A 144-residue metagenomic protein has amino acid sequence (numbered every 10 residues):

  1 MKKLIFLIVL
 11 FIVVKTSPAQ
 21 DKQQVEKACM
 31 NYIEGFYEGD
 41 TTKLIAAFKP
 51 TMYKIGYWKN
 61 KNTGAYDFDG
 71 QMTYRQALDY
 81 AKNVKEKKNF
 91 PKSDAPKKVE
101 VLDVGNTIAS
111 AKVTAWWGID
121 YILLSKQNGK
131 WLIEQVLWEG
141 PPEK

Functional and structural regions predicted by a protein language model:
M1-Q23: Bacterial Sec-dependent N-terminal signal peptides
T16-T42, A46: Short, low-complexity N-terminal intrinsically disordered segments enriched in polar/charged residues
Q23, K49, D69-G70, E139-K144: Ligand-binding grooves and catalytic loops that recognize ribose/phosphate and carbohydrate rings, and esterified lipid
M30-E34, F48-N62: Short, solvent-exposed secondary-structure junction/capping segments
Y32, L44, M52, A111 (+1 more regions): Hydrophobic pocket/interface hotspot
P50, N106-T107, G129-K130: Beta-strand-connecting loop/turn residues
Y53, Y57-W58, Y66-W117: Surface-exposed, charged secondary-structure patches
S110, I119-E143: Short beta-strand edge/turn micro-motifs at domain boundaries
